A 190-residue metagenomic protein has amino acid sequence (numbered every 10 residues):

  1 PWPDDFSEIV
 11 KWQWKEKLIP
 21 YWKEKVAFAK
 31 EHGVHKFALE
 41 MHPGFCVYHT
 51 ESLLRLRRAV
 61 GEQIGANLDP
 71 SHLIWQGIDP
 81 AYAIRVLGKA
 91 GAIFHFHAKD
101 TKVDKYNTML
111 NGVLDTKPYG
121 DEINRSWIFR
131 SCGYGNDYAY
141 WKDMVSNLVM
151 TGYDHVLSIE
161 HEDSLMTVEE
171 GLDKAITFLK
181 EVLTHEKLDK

Functional and structural regions predicted by a protein language model:
P1, L39-P43, A66-H72, H97-D100 (+1 more regions): A cross-domain feature marking catalytic cores of carbohydrate-active enzymes and several ubiquitous metabolic/repair
P1-G65, K142, D189: Active-site acidic/histidine proton-transfer and metal-coordination neighborhood in alpha/beta enzyme cores
K15, T50, L54, L73-Y153 (+1 more regions): Gly/Pro-rich active-site loop or hairpin
L18, F37, L53, D69 (+4 more regions): Conserved, mostly hydrophobic/aromatic
E24, F28, L56, V86 (+2 more regions): A generic secondary-structure signal
H32-K36, G61-Q63, A90-I93, M150-V156: A general structural motif
S158-V168: A short, acidic, flexible beta-alpha connecting loop/helix-capping segment that sits on the rim of active
V168-L188: C-terminal helical cap(s) of enzyme catalytic domains, especially alpha/beta-barrels
